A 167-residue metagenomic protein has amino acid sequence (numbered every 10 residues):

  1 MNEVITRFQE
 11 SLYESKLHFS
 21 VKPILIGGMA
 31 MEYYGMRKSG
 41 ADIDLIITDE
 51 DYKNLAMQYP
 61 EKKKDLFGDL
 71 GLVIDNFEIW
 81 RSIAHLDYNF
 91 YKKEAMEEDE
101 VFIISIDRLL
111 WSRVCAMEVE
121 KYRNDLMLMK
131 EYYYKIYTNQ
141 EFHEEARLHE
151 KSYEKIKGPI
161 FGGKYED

Functional and structural regions predicted by a protein language model:
M1-D167: Compositionally biased terminal segments of proteins
